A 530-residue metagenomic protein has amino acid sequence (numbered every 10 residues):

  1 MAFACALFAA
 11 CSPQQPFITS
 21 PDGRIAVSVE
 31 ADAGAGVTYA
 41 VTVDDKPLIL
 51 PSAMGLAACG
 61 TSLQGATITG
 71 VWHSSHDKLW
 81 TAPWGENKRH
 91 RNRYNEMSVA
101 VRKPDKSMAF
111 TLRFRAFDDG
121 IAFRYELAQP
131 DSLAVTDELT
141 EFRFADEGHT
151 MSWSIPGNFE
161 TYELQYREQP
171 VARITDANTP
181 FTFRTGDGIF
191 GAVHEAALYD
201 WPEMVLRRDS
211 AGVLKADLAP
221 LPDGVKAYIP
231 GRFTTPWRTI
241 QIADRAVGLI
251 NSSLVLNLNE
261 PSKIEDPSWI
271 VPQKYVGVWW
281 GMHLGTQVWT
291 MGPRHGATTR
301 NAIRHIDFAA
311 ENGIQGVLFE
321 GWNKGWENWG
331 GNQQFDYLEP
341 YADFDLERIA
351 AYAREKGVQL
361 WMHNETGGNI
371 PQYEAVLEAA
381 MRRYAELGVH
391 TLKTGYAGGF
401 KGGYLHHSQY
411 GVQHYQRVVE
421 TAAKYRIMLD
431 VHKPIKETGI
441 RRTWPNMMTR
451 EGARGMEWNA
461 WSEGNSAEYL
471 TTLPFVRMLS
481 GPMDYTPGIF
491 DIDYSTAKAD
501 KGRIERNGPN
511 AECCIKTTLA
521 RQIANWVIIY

Functional and structural regions predicted by a protein language model:
F3, L7-F17: Bacterial Sec-dependent signal peptides at the C-terminal "C-region" and cleavage site
Q15-I264: N-terminal accessory beta-strand-rich subdomains and adjacent acidic, glycine-rich linkers that precede catalytic cores
A116, I229-P230, G292, G296-R300 (+5 more regions): Soluble non-cytosolic domains of exported or imported proteins
Y125, A309, L429, I528: Conserved, mostly hydrophobic/aromatic
P230-N312, G316: An acidic-aromatic substrate-binding cleft motif
E320-P509, C514: Aromatic- and carboxylate-enriched substrate-binding clefts and catalytic-loop regions of carbohydrate-active enzymes
E512-Q522: Structural motif
A520-Y530: Catalytic cores of secreted or luminal carbohydrate-active enzymes
